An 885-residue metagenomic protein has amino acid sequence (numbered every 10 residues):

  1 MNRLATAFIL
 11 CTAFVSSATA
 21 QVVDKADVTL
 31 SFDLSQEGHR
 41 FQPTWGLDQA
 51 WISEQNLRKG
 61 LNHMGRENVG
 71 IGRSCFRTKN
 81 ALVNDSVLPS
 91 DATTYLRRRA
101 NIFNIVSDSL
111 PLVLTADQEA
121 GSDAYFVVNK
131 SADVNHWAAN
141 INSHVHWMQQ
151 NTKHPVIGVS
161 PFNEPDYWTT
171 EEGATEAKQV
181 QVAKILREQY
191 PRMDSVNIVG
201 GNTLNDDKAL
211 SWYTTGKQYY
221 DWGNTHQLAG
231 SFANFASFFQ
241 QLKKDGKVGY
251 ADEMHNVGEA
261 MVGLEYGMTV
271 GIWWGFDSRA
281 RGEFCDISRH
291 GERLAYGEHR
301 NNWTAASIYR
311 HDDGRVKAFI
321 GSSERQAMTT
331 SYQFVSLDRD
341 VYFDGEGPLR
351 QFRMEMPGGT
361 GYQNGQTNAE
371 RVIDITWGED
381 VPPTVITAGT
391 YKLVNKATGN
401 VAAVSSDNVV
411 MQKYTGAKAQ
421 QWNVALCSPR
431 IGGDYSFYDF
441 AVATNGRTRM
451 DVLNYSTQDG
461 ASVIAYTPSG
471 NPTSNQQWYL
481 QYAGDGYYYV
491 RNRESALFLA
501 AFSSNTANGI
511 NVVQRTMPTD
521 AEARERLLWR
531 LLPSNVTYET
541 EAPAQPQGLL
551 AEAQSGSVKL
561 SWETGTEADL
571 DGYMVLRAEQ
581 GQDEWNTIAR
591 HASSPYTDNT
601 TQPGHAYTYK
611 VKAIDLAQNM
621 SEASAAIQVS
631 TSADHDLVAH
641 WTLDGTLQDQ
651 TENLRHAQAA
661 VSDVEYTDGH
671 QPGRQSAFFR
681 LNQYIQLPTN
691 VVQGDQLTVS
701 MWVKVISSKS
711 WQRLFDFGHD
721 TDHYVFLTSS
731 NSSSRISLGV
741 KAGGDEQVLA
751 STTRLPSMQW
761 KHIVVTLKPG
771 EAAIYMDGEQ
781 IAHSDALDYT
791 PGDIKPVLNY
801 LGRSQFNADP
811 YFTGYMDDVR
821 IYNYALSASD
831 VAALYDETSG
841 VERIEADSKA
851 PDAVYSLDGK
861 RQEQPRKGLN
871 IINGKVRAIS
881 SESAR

Functional and structural regions predicted by a protein language model:
A50-D206, L210: Substrate-binding cleft and catalytic face of glycoside hydrolase catalytic domains, especially the flexible beta-alpha
N142, H146, N151-I157, W168-Y391: Substrate-binding and catalytic surfaces of secreted/luminal carbohydrate-active proteins
V381-D407, V424-T457, T473-T506, A521-Y538: Extracellular glycan-recognition/adhesion modules and their associated mucin-like linkers
V385, S632-H656, S662, T667-V831 (+1 more regions): Extracellular glycan-associated modules
N535-A551, S630-D634, S827-R861, E882-A884: Residue-level detector of functionally pivotal "anchor" positions at catalytic/ligand-binding pockets or at interdomain
G556-L570: Conserved aromatic anchor
D598-N619: Beta-strand-rich modules
I614-D634: Extracellular fibronectin type III
